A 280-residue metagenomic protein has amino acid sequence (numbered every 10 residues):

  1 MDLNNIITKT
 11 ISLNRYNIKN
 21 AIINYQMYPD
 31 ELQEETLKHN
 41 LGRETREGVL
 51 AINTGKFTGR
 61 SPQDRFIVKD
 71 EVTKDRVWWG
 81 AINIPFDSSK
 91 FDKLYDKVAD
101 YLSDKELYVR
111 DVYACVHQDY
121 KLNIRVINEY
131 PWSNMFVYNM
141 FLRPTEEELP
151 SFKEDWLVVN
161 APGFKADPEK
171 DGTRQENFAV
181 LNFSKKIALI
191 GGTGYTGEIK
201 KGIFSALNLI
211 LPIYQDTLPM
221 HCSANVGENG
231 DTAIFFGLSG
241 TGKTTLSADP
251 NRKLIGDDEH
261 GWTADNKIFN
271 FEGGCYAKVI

Functional and structural regions predicted by a protein language model:
M1-T232, T263-I280: A noncatalytic interaction/capping subdomain that flanks phosphate/NTP-handling catalytic cores
V226-D257: Glycine-rich phosphate-binding P-loop
H260: Catalytic metal-binding/acid-base residues of hydrolase active sites
